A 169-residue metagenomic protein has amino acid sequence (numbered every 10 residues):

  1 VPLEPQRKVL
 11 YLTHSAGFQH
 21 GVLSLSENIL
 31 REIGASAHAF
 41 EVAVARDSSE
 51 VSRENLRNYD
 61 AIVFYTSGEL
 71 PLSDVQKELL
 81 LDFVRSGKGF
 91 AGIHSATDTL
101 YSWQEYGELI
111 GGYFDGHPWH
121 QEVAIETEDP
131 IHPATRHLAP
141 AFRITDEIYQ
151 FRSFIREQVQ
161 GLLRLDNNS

Functional and structural regions predicted by a protein language model:
V1-Q6: N-terminal pre-domain segments of enzymes
L10-T99: Helical hinge/lid and interdomain linker segments adjacent to catalytic or ligand-binding clefts that mediate domain
A35, G112, H117-S169: Catalytic beta-strand/loop cores that center a nucleophilic Ser/Cys/Thr and support acyl-enzyme chemistry
V44-D47, A61-D74, L100-S102, D115-H120 (+2 more regions): Short, Lys/Arg-enriched charge-dense amphipathic segments
E69-H137: A glycine-rich, often tryptophan-bearing local segment used as a flexible ligand/cofactor-contacting loop or short
